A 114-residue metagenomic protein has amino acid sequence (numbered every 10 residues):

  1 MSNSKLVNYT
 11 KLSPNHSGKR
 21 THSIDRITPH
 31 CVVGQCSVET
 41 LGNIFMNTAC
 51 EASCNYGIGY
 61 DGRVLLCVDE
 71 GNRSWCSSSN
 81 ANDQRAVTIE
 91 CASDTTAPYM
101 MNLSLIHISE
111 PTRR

Functional and structural regions predicted by a protein language model:
M1-D83: N-terminal catalytic cores of peptidoglycan-degrading enzymes
K19-R20, D94, I106: A generic signature of intrinsically disordered, low-complexity regions enriched in glycine/proline and charged/polar
T28, T88-E90: Soluble periplasmic/extracytoplasmic beta-strand elements of cell-envelope proteins
V33, S93, R113: Short, glycine/acidic-enriched loop or turn micro-motifs at the edges of active sites
A92-P98: A generic structural motif
I106-R114: Residue-level detector of conserved catalytic or cofactor/ligand-binding positions in enzyme active sites
